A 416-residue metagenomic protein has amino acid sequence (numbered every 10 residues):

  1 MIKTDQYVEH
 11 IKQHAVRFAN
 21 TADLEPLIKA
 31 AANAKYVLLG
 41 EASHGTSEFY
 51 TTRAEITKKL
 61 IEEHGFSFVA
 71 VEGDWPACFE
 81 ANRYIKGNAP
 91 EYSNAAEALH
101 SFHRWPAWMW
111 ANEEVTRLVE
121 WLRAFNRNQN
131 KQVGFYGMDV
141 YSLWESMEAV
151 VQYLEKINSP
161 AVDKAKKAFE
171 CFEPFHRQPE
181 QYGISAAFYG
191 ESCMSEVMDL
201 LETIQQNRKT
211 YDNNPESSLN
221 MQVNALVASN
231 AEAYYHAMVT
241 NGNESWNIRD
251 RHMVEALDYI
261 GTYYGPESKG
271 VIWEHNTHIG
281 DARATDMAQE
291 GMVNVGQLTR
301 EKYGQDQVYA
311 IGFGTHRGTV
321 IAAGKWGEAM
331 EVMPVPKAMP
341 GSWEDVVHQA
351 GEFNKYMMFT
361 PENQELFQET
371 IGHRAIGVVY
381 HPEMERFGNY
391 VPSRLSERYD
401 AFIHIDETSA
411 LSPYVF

Functional and structural regions predicted by a protein language model:
M1-F416: Structured catalytic-domain cores with a bias toward divalent-metal coordination
